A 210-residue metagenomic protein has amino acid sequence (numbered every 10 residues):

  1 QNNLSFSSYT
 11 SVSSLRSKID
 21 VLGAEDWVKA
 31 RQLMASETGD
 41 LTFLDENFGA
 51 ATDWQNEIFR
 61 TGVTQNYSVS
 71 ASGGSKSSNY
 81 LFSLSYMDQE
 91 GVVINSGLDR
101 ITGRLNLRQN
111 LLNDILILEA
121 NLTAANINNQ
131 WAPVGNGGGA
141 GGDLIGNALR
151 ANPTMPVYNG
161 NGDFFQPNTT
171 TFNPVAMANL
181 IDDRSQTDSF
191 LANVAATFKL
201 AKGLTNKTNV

Functional and structural regions predicted by a protein language model:
N3-A51, V92-I94, T102-S189, K207-V210: Surface-exposed loop/interface segments of Gram-negative outer-membrane beta-barrel transport/assembly proteins
Y9, L84-S85: Fold-independent oxyanion-binding glycine-rich loops and adjacent beta-strand/coil segments at enzyme active sites
W54-I58: Short, P/G- and charge-enriched loop/turn segments at secondary-structure junctions
R60-S78, S85-M87, P174-V210: Outer-membrane beta-barrel transmembrane strands
K76-S77, V93, G97-L98, R104-L107 (+1 more regions): A conserved hydrophobic secondary-structure block that centers on an alpha-helix together with its immediately flanking
